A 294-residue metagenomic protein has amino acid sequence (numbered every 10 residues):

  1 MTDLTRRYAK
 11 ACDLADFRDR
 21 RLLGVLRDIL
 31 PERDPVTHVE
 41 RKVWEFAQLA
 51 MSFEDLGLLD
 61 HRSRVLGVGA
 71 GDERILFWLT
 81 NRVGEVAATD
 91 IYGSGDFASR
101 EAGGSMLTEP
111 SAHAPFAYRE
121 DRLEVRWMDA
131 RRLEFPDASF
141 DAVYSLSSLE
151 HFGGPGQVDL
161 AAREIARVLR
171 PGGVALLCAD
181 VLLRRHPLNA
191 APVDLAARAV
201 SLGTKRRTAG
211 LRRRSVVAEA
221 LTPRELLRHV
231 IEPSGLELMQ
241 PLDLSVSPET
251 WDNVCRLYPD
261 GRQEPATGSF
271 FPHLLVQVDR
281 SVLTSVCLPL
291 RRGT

Functional and structural regions predicted by a protein language model:
T2-L59: Class I SAM-dependent methyltransferase Rossmann-like catalytic core, especially the SAM/SAH-binding loop
L66, E73-R132: Class I SAM-dependent methyltransferase SAM/SAH-binding core
M128-V143: A short acidic, Gly/Pro-enriched loop at the edge of an enzyme's catalytic core that lines a small-molecule cofactor
D141-G156: A short SAM/SAH-binding and catalytic strip from SAM-dependent methyltransferases
D159-P171: A short glycine-rich, Lys/Arg-flanked "PGG" loop and its adjoining helix->strand segment in the class I
G172-D180: Conserved beta-strand signature within the Rossmann-like core of class I S-adenosyl-L-methionine
R213-P241: Short alpha-helix
M239-T294: A C-terminal cap/extension of S-adenosyl-L-methionine-dependent methyltransferases that defines the acceptor-substrate
